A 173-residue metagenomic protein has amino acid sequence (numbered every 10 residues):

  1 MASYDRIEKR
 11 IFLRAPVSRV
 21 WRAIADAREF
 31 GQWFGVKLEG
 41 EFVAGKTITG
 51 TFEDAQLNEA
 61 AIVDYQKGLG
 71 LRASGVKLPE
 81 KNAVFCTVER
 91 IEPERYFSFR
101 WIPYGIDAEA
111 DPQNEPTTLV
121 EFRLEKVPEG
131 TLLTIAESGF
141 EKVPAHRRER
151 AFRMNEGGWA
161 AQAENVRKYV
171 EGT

Functional and structural regions predicted by a protein language model:
R6-L13: Short amphipathic
E8, R28-A83: Short beta-edge strand/loop motif at the mouth of beta-sheet-based domains
I11, A83-R90, T117-E125: Hydrophobic/aromatic beta-strand elements that line small-molecule binding cavities or substrate pockets in beta-rich
R14-W33: Amphipathic alpha-helical segments
V17-S18, E41-A44, E89-F97, R123-L132 (+2 more regions): A short, structured loop/turn motif at beta-sheet edges
V20, F30, I48, V88 (+4 more regions): Hydrophobic pocket/interface hotspot
R100-D107, A136-V143: Short, solvent-exposed aromatic-acidic interface loops
G139-T173: A conserved amphipathic terminal alpha-helix motif
